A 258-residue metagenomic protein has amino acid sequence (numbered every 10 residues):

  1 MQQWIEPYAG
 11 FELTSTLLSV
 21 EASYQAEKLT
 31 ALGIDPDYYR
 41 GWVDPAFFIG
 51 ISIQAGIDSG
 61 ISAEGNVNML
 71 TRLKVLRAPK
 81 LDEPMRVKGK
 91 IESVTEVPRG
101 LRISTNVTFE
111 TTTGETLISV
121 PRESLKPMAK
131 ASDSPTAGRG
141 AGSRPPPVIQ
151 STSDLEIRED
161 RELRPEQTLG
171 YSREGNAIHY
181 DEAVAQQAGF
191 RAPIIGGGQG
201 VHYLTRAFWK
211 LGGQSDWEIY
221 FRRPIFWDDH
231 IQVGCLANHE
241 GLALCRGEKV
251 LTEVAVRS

Functional and structural regions predicted by a protein language model:
M1-L70, T136-G142, P146-G212: Hot-dog-fold acyl-thioester-processing enzymes
Q2-P7, L70-D160, P224-W227, Q232-S258: HotDog/MaoC-like acyl-thioester-processing domains
A63-A78, G213-R222: Small beta-barrel nucleic-acid-binding modules, principally OB-folds
L204-V233: A conserved acidic, glycine/proline-rich C-terminal tail/linker
